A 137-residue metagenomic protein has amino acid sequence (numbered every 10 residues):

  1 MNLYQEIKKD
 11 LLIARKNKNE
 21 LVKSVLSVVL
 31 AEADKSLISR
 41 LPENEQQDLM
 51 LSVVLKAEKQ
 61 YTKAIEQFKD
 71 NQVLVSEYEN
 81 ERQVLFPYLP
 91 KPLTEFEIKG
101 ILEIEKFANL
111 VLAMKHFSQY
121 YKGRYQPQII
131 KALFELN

Functional and structural regions predicted by a protein language model:
M1-N137: Charged, compositionally biased, marginally structured helical/coil segments
